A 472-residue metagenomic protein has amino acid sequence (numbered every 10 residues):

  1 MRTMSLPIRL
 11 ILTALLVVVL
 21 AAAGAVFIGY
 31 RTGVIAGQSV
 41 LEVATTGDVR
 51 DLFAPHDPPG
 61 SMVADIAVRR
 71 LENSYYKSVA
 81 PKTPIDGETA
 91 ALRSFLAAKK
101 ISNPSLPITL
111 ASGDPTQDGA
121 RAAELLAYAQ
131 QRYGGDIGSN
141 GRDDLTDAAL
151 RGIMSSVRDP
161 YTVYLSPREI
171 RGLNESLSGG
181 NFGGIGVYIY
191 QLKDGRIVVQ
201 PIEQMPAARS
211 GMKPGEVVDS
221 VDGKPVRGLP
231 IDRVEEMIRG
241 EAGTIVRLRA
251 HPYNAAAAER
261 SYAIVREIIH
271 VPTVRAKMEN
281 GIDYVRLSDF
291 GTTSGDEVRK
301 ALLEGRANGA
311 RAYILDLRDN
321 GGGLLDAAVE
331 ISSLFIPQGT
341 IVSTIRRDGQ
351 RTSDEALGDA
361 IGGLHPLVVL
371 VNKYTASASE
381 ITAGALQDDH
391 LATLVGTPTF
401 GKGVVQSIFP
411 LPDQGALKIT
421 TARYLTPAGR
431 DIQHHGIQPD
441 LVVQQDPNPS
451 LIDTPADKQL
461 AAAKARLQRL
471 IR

Functional and structural regions predicted by a protein language model:
R2-L20: N-terminal Sec-pathway targeting helices
G29-D57: Ser/Thr/Pro/Gly-rich low-complexity linker/stalk segments immediately outside membranes or between
F53, S74, D114-A120, G135 (+4 more regions): PDZ/PDZ-like domain segments forming the peptide/carboxylate-binding groove, activating on the N-terminal beta-strands
V68-K77, T89-I101, L126-G138, A149-T162 (+8 more regions): Sec-exported extracytoplasmic/periplasmic mature domains
Y75-K193, I197, I245-R247, H251-Y262 (+1 more regions): Extended, small/polar residue-biased N-terminal targeting/export presequences and adjacent propeptide/linker tracts
F95, I432-H435, V442, P447-R472: Conserved functional hotspot residues or short segments at active or partner-binding sites across diverse domains
I137-G141, Q200-P201, M205-P214, D219-P412: Cleft-lining beta-strand/loop regions that shape enzyme active-site pockets
